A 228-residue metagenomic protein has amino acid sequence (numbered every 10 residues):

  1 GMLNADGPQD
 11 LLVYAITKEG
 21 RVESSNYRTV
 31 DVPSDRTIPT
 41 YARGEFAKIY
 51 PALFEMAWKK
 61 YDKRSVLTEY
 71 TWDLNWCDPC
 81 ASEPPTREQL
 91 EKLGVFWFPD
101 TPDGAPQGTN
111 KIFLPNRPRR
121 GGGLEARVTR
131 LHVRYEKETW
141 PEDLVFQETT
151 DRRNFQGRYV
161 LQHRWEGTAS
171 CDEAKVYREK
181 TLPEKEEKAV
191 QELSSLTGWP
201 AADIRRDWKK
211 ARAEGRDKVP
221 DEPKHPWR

Functional and structural regions predicted by a protein language model:
G1-E192, L196, A201, R206: Accessory, solvent-exposed terminal regions and/or long lumenal/extracellular loops of proteins
R206-A213: Short linear loop/turn motifs
G215-V219: Eukaryote-specific, cytoplasm-facing alpha-helical/coiled-coil scaffolding segments in long proteins
P220-R228: Long, compositionally biased
